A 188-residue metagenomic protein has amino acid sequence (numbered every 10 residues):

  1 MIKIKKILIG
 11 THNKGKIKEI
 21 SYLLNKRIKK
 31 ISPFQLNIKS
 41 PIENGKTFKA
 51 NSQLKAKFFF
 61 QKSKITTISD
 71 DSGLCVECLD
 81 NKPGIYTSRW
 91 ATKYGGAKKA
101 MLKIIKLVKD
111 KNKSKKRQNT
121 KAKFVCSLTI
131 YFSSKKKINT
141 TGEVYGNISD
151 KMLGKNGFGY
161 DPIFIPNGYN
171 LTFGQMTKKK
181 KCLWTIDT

Functional and structural regions predicted by a protein language model:
I2-G10, K14-T188: Anionic-ligand binding patches
